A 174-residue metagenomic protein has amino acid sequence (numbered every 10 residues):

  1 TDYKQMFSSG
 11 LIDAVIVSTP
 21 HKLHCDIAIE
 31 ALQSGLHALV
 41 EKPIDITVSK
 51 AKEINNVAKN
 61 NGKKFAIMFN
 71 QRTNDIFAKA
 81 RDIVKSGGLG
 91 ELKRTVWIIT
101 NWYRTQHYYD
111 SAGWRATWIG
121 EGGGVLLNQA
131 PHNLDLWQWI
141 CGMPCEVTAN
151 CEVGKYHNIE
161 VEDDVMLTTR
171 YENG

Functional and structural regions predicted by a protein language model:
T1-S8: Short acidic low-complexity segments
D2, I27, K50, H132-L136: Hydrophobic alpha-helical segments typical of transmembrane helices and their membrane-interface/capping positions
F7, D13-I16: N-terminal Rossmann-like NAD(P) cofactor-binding module of classical short-chain dehydrogenase/reductase
A14, P20-H21, C25-R72, G87: Beta-strand-loop-alpha-helix segment that lines the small-molecule cofactor/substrate pocket of alpha/beta enzymes
S18-T19, Y171: Short, well-ordered coil/turn residues at beta-beta hairpins and beta-strand->alpha-helix junctions within
K42, W97, L167-T169: Preference for bulky hydrophobic residues occupying beta-strand positions in well-ordered beta-sheet regions
Q71-I159: Predominantly a Rossmann-like dinucleotide-binding segment in NAD(P)-dependent oxidoreductases
E162, L167-N173: Active-site beta-strand termini and strand-to-loop segments that position acidic
